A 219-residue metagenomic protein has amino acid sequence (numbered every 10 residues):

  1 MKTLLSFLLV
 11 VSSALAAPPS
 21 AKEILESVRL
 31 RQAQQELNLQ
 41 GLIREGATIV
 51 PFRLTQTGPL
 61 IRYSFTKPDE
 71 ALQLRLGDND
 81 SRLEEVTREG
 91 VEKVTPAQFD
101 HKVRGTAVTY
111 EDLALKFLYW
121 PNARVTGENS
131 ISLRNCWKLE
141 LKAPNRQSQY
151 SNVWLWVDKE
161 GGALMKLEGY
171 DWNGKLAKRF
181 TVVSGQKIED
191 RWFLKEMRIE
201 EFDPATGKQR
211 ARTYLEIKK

Functional and structural regions predicted by a protein language model:
T3-S13: Sec-dependent N-terminal signal peptides
A17-E26, L30-E36, D78-S151, D171-G174: Flexible, processing/modification-adjacent segments and terminal tails in exported/periplasmic/extracellular proteins
V28, R53-Q56, V182-K187: Extended lipid/amphipathic-ligand handling interfaces
L37-G41, F52, I61-Y63, S151-V153 (+2 more regions): One face of beta-strands
G41-G77: N-terminal, post-signal-peptide region of Sec/Tat-exported proteins
L42-G46, S64-T66, E84-R88, K142-P144 (+2 more regions): A generic structural motif
R134-K219: Gly/Pro-enriched, hydrophobic low-complexity segments that function as extracytoplasmic propeptides/linkers
